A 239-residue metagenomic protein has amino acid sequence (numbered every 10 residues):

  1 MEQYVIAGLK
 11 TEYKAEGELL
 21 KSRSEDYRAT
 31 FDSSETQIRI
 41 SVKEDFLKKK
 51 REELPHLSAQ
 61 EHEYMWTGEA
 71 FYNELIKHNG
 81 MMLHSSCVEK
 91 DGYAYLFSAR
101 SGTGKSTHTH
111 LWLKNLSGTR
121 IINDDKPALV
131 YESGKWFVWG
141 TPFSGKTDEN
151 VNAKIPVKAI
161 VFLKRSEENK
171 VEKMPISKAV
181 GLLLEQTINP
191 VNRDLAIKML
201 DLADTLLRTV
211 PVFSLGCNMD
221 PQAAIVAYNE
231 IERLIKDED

Functional and structural regions predicted by a protein language model:
M1-S101, L111-I122, A128-D239: A noncatalytic interaction/capping subdomain that flanks phosphate/NTP-handling catalytic cores
K105: Conserved lysine of the Walker
H108: Hydrophobic positions on the alpha1 helix immediately C-terminal to the Walker A/P-loop
